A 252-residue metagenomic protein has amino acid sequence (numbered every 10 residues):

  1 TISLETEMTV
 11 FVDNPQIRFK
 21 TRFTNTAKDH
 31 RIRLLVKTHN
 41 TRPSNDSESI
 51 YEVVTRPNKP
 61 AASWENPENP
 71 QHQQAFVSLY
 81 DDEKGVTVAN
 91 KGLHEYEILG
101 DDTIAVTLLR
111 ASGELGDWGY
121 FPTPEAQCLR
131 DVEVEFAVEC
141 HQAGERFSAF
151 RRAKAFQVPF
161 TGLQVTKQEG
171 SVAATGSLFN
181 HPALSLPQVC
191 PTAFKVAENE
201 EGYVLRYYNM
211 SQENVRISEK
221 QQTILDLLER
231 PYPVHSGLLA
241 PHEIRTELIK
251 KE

Functional and structural regions predicted by a protein language model:
T1-E252: Terminal accessory/anchoring regions of large secretory-pathway or extracellular enzymes
